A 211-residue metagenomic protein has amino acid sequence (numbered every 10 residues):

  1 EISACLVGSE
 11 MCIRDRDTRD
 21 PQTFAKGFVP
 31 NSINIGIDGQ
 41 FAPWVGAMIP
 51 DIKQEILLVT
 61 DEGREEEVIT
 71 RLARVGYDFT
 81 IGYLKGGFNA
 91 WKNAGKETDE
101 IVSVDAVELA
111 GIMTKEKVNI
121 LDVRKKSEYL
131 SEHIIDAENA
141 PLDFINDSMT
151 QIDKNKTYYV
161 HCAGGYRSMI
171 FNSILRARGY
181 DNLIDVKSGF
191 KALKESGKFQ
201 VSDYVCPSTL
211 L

Functional and structural regions predicted by a protein language model:
E1-G8, C12-I13: Single conserved hydrophobic/aromatic residue that forms the stacking wall/gate of nucleotide- or nucleobase-binding
C5, T18, V123: Conserved strand-loop elements at the edges of beta-sheets that form or border functional pockets
E10, R14-D20, N34: Conserved, hydrophobic alpha-helical core segments of structured domains
P21-N119, V123-L211: Rhodanese-like catalytic fold shared by cysteine-dependent sulfurtransferases and DSP/PTP-type phosphatases
